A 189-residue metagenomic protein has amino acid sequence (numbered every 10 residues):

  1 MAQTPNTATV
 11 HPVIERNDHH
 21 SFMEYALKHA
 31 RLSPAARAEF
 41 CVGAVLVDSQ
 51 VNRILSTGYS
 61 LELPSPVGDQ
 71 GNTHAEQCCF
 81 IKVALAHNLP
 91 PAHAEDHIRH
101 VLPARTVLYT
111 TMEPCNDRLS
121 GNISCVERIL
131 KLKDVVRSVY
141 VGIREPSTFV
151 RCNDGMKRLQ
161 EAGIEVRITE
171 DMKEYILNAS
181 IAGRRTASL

Functional and structural regions predicted by a protein language model:
M1-L189: Zinc-dependent deaminase catalytic domain
